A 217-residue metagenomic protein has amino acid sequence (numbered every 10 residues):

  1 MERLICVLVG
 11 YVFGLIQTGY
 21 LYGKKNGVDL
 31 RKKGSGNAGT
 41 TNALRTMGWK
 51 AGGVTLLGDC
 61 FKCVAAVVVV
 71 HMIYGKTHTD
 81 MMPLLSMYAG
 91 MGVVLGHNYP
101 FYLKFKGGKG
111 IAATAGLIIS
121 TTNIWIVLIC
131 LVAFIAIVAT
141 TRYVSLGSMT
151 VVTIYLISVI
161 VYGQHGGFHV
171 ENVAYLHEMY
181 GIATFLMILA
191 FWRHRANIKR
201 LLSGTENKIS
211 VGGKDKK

Functional and structural regions predicted by a protein language model:
M1-I5, V67-Y88, I119-I126, V161-G181: Helix-coil boundary and interhelical linker segments in multi-pass alpha-helical membrane proteins
M1-K25: N-terminal signal-anchor transmembrane alpha helix
V9, L57-F61, A133, T150-T153: Hydrophobic residues within alpha-helical transmembrane segments of multi-pass solute transporters/permease subunits
G10-G14, G90-H97, F134-V138, V159 (+1 more regions): Alpha-helical transmembrane segments of multi-pass membrane proteins
Y20-G52, G107, K199-K217: Cytosolic, membrane-interface loops and tails of multi-pass inner-membrane proteins
D29-T40, Y102-A115, Y143-V152: Short, non-helical or kinked segments that cap or interrupt transmembrane helices
L44-W49, V70-Y74, I111-T141, I154-G163: Interfacial segments of multi-pass membrane proteins
R45-H71, L84, L103: Multi-pass membrane catalytic core of lipid/isoprenoid biosynthesis enzymes
